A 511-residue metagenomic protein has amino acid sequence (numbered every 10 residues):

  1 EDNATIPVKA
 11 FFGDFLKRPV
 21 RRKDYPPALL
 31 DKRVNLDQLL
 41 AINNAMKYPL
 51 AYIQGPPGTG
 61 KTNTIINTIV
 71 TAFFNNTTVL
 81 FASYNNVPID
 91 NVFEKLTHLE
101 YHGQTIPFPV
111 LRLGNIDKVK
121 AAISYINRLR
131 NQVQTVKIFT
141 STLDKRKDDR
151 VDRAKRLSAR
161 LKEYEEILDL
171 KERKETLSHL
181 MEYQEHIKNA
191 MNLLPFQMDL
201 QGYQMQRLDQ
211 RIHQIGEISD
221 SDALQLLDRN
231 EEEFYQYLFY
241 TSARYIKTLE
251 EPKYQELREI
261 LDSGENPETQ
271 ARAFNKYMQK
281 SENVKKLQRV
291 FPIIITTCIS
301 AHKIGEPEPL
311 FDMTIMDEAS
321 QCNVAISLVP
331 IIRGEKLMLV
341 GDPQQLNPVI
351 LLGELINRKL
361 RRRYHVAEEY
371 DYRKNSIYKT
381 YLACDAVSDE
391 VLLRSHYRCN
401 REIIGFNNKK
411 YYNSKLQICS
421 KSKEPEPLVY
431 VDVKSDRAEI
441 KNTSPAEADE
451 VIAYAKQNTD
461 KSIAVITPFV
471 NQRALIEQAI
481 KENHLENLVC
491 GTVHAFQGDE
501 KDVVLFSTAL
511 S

Functional and structural regions predicted by a protein language model:
E1-N44, V119-L143, L257-F274, L416: Pre-P-loop entry segment of helicase/translocase ATPase cores
R33, I42-L50, T71-F74: Phosphate-binding P-loop
D37-N44, T64-T68, T297, I326 (+1 more regions): Well-ordered alpha-helical segments embedded in enzymatic catalytic cores
A45, P49, K286-V290, H302-D312: Short basic/glycine-enriched coil/helix segment immediately N-terminal to the Walker B
Y52, V70-Y125, I315, A319-C322 (+1 more regions): C-terminal, active-site-flanking charged/polar segments
P57-T59, T64, T68-T71, N75-F93 (+3 more regions): Conserved RecA-like ASCE P-loop NTPase motor core of nucleic-acid helicases/translocases
F93, T97-V290: Conserved helicase ATPase core
I299-M316, S320-S511: Conserved helicase motor core of SF1/SF2 NTP-dependent helicases
